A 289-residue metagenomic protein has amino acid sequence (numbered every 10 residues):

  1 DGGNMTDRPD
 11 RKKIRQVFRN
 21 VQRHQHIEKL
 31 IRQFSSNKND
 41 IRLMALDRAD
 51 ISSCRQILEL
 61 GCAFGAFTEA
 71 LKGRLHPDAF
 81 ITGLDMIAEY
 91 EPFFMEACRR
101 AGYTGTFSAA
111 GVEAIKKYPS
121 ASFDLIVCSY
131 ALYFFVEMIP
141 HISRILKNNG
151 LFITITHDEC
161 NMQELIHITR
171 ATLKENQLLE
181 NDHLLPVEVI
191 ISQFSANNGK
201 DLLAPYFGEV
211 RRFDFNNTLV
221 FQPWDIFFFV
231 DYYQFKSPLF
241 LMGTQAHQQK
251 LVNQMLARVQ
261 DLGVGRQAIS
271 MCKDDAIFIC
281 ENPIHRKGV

Functional and structural regions predicted by a protein language model:
M5-S52: Conserved class I S-adenosyl-L-methionine
D7, K38, Q193-N197, E209-V289: Conserved Class I S-adenosyl-L-methionine
L58, A63-A114: Class I SAM-dependent methyltransferase SAM/SAH-binding core
H76, F135, L146-K147: Helix-to-beta-strand junctions that scaffold the AdoMet/dcAdoMet cofactor pocket in Class I SAM-dependent enzymes
K116-I126: A short acidic, Gly/Pro-enriched loop at the edge of an enzyme's catalytic core that lines a small-molecule cofactor
L125-E137: A short SAM/SAH-binding and catalytic strip from SAM-dependent methyltransferases
I139-L151: A short glycine-rich, Lys/Arg-flanked "PGG" loop and its adjoining helix->strand segment in the class I
I153-F221: Conserved catalytic/acceptor-binding region of the Class I
